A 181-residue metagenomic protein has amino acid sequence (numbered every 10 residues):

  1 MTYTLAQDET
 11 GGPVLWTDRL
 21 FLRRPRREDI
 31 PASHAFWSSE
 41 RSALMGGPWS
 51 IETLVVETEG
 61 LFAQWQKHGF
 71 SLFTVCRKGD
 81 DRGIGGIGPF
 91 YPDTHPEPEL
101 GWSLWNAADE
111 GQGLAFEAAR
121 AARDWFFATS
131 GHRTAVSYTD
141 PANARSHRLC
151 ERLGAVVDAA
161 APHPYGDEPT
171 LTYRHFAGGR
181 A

Functional and structural regions predicted by a protein language model:
M1-W49, E59-G60, L72-A181: Acyl-donor (CoA/ACP) binding surface of acyl/acetyltransferases
S50-L54: Short amphipathic alpha-helix in the helical subdomain of ABC transporter nucleotide-binding domains
A63-G69: Short loop/turn motifs at secondary-structure junctions and domain boundaries
